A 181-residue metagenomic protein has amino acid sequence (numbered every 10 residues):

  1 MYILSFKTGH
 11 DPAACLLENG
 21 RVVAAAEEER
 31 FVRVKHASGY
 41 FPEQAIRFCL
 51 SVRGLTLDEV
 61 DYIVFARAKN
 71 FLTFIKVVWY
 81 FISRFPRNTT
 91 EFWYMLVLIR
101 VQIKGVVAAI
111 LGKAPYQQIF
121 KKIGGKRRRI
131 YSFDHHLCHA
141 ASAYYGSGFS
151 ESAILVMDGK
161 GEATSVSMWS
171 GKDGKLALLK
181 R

Functional and structural regions predicted by a protein language model:
M1-R181: Short acidic/glycine-rich loops and adjacent helix/strand connectors that line catalytic pockets where negatively
